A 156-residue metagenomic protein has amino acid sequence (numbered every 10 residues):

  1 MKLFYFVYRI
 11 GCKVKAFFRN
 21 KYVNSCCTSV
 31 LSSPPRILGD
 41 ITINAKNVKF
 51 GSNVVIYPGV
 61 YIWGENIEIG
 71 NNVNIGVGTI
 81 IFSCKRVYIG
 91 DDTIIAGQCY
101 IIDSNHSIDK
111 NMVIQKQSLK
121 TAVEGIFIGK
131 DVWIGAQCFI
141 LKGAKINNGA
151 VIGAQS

Functional and structural regions predicted by a protein language model:
M1-I102, I126-K130, Q137-C138, N148: Domain-scale signature associated with acetyltransferase and cell-envelope carbohydrate enzymes
K49, G143-S156: C-terminal/domain-terminus segments
T93, M112-I114, V151-I152: Short, intrinsically disordered/low-complexity patches at protein termini and at juxtamembrane boundaries
Q98, Q115-Q117, Q137, Q155: Residue-identity detector for glutamine
H106: Basic, alpha-helical interaction scaffolds
D109: NAD(P)H dinucleotide-binding glycine-rich loop of Rossmann-like/cofactor-binding domains, especially the beta1-alpha1
I114-I126: A short acidic, glycine-rich active-site loop that binds or catalyzes chemistry on phosphate/adenosine moieties
